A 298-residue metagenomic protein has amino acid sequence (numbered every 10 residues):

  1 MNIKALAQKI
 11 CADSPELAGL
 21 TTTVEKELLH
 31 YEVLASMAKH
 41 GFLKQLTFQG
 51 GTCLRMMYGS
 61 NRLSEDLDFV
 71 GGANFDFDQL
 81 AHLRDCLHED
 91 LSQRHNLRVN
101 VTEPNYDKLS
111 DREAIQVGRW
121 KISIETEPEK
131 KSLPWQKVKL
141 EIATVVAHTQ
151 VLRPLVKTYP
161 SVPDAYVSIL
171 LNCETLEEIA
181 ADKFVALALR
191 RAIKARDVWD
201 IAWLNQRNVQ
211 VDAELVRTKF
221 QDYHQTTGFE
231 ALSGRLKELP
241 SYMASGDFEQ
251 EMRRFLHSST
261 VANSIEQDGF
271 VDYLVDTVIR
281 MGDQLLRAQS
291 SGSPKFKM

Functional and structural regions predicted by a protein language model:
M1-L46, M57-S60, G72-M298: Structured mid-to-C-terminal alpha-helical surface segments
Q49-T52: Glycine-rich beta-strand-to-loop/alpha-helix junction loops that act as flexible
S64: Anion-coordinating catalytic cores for phosphoryl-, nucleotidyl-, and glycosidic chemistry
F69: Structural signature of FAD isoalloxazine-binding scaffolds in flavoprotein oxidoreductases
